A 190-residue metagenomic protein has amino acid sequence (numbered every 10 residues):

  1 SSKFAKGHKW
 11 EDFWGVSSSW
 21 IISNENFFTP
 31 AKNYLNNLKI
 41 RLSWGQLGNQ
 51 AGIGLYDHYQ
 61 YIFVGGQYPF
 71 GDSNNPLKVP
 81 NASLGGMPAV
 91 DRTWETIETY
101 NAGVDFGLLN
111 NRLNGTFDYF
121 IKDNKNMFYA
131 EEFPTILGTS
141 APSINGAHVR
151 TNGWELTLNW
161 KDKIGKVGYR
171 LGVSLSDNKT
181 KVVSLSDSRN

Functional and structural regions predicted by a protein language model:
S1-N190: Extracellular/periplasmic, surface-exposed regions of secreted and cell-surface proteins
